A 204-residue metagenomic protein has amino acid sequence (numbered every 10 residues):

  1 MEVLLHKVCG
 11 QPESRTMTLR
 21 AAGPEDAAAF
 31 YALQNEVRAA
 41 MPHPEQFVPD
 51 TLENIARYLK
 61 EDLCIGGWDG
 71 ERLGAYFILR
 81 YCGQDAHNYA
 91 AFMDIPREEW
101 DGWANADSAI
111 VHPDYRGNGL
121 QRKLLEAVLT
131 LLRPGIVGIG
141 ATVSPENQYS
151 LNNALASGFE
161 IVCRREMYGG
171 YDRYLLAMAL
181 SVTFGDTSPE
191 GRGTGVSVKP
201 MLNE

Functional and structural regions predicted by a protein language model:
H6, M167-T187, V198-E204: C-terminal "cap" of GNAT-fold acetyltransferases
T16-A32, H43: A short beta-loop-alpha structural element at the N-terminal edge of CoA-dependent acyl/N-acetyltransferase catalytic
P42-G70, I78: Active-site rim helix/loop that mediates acceptor-substrate recognition in acyltransferases
I78-S108: Conserved acyl-donor/pantetheine-binding loop and adjacent beta-alpha core of acyl/acetyltransferases and related
D94-P96, A106-G117, V143-S144: A short, internal acetyl-CoA/4′-phosphopantetheine-binding micro-motif in the GNAT/acyltransferase core
S108-V111, G117-T130, N152, A156: Conserved acetyl-CoA-binding loop-helix of GNAT-fold acetyltransferases
L132-S144: Conserved GNAT acetyl-CoA-binding A-motif
P145-R164: Conserved active-site alpha-helix within GNAT-family acetyltransferase domains
